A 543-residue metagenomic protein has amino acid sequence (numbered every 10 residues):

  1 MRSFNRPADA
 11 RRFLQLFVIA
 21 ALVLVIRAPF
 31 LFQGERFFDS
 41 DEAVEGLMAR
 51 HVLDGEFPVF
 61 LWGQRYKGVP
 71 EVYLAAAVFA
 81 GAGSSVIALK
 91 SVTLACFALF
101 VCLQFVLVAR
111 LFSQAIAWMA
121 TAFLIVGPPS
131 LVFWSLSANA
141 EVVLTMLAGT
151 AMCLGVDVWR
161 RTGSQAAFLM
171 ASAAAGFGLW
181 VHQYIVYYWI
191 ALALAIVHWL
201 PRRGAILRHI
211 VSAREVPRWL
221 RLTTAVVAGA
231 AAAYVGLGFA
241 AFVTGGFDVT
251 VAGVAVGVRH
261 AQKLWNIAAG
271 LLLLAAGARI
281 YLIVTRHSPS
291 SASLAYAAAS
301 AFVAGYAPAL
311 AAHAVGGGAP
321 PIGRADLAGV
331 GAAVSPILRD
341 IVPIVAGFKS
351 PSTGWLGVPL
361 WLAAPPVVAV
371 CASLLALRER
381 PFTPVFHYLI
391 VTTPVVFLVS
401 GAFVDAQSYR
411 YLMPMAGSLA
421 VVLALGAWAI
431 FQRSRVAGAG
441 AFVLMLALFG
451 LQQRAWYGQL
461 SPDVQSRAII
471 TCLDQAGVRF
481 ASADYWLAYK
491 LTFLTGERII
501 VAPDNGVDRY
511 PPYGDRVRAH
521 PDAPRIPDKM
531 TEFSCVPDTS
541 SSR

Functional and structural regions predicted by a protein language model:
N5, V52, G149-A171, G178 (+2 more regions): Membrane-interface transmembrane helices that cradle and orient dolichyl/undecaprenyl
F13-I19, Q104-P128, M146-L147, R161-A166 (+2 more regions): Transmembrane-helix signature of polytopic, membrane-embedded enzymes that assemble or transfer cell-envelope glycans
A28-F32, F60-L61, V72, V86-K90 (+6 more regions): Aromatic- and kink-enriched transmembrane "portal" helix at the membrane-lumen/periplasm boundary that abuts
F30-S40, L53-A88: Membrane-proximal lumenal/periplasmic loop motifs of glycosylation machinery
S91-F112, L131, A148-G155, A372-S373: Transmembrane-helix motifs of polytopic, lipid-linked glycan transferases
L103, F123, V143-A175, A193 (+1 more regions): Specific aromatic-rich, kink-prone transmembrane helix
Y187, A255-A269, G357-P366, T383-Q432: Hydrophobic/aromatic-rich transmembrane helices and adjacent perimembrane loops
I196-V197, R203, E215-R218, A269-I283 (+1 more regions): Hydrophobic, aromatic-rich transmembrane alpha-helices and their immediate juxtamembrane boundary segments
